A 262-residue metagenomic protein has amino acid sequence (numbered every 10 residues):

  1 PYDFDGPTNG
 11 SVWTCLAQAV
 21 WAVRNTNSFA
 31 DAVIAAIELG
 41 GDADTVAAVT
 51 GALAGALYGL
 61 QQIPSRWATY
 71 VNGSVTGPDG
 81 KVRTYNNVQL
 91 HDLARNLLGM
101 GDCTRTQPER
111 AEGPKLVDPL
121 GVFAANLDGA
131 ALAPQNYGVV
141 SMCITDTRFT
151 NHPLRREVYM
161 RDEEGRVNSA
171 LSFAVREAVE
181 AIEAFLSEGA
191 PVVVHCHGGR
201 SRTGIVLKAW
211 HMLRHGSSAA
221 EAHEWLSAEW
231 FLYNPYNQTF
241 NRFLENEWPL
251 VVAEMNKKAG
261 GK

Functional and structural regions predicted by a protein language model:
P1-G6: Small-residue-rich helix-loop
T14, Q18-C103: Catalytic phosphate/nucleotide-handling subdomain of diverse soluble enzymes
G99-V192, G198, V206-K262: Cys-dependent protein tyrosine phosphatase-like superfamily
T203: Ser/Thr-glycine-rich phosphate-binding loops at phosphate-binding pockets of nucleotides, nucleotide cofactors
